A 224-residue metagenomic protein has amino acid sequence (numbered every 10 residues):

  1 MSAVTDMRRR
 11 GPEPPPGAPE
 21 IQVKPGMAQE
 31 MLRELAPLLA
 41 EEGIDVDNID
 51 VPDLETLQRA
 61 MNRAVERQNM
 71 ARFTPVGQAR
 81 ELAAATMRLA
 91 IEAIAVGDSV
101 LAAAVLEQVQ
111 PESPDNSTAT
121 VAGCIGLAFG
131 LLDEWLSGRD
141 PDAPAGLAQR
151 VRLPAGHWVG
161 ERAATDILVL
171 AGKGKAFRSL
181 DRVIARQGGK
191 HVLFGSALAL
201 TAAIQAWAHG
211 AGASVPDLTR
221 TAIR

Functional and structural regions predicted by a protein language model:
S2-R224: Solvent-exposed interaction surfaces and binding hotspots enriched for charged
